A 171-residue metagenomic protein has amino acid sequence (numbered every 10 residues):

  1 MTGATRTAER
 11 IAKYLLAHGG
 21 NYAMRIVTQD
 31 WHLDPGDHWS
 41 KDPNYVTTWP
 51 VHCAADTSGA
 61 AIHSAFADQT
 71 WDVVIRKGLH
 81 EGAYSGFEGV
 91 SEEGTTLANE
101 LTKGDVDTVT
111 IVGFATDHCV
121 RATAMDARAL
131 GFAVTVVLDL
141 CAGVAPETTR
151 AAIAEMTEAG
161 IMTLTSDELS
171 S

Functional and structural regions predicted by a protein language model:
M1-E81, F87, A129-V136, V144-S171: Active-site acidic carboxylates
A8, A12, G94-A98, R121: Short, well-ordered alpha-helical scaffold segments within catalytic/effector domains
K13-A17, N99-K103, D126: A generic secondary-structure signal
D30, F114-T116, D139: Cofactor-binding loop segments of dinucleotide-utilizing enzymes, especially the Rossmann-like FAD- and NAD(P)+-binding
L79-G104: Alpha-helical scaffold elements lining the catalytic groove of polysaccharide deacetylases
V106-T108: Phosphate-coordination loops involved in phosphoryl transfer and adenosine-cofactor binding
H118-A129: Histidine-anchored nucleotide/phosphate-binding helix
